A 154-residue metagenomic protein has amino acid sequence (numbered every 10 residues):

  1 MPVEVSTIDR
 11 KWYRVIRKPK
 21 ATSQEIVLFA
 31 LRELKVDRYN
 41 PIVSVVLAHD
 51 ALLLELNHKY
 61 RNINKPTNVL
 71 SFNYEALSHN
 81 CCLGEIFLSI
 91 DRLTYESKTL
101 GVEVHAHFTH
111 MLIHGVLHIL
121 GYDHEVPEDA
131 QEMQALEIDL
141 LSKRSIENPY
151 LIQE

Functional and structural regions predicted by a protein language model:
M1-F108, I119-E154: An acidic/histidine-cluster motif and surrounding catalytic segment that typifies divalent-metal-assisted enzyme active
